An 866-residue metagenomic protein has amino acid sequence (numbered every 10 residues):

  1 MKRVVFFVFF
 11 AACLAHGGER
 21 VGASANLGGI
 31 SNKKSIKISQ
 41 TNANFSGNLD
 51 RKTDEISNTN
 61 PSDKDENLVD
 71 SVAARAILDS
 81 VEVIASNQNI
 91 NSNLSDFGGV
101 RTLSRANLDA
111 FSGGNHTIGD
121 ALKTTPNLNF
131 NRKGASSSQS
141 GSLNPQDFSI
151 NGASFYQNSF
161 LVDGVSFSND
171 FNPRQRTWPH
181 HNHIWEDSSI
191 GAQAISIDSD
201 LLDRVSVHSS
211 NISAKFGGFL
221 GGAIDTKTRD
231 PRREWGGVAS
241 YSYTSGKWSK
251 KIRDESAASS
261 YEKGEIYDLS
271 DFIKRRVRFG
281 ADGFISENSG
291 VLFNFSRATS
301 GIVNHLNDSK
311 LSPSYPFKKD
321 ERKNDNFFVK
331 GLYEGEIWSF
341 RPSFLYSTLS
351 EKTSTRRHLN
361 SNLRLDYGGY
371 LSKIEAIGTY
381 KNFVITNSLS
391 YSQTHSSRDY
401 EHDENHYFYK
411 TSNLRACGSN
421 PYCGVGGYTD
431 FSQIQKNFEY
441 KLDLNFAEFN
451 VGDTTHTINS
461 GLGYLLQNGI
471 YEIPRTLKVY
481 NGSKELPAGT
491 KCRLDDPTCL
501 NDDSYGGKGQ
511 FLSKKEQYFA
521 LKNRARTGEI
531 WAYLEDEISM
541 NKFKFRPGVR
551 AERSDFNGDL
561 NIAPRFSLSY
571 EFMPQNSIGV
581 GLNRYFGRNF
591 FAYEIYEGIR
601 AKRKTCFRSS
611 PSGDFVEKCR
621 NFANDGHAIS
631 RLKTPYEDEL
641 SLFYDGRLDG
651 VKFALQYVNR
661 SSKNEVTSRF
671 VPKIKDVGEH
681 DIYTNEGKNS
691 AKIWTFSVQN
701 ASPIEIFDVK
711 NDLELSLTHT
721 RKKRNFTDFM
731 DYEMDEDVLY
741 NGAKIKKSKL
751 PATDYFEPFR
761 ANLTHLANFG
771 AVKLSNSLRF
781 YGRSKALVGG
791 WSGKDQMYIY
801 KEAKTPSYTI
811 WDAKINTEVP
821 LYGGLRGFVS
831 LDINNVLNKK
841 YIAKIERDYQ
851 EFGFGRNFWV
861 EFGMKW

Functional and structural regions predicted by a protein language model:
R51, I56, N60-S71, E82 (+3 more regions): Periplasmic N-terminal accessory/gating domains of Gram-negative outer-membrane beta-barrel systems
K64, S539-K542, A654-S792: Gram-negative outer-membrane beta-barrel transporters
A74, I197, A214-F216, P231-G237 (+11 more regions): Short loop/turn motifs that connect adjacent beta-strands in outer-membrane beta-barrel proteins
F148-S149, G191-S196, R204-V207, F219-Y243 (+1 more regions): N-terminal periplasmic accessory domains that precede and gate Gram-negative outer-membrane beta-barrel machines
Y267-E351, R364-T386, P564: Transmembrane beta-barrel wall of Gram-negative outer-membrane proteins
G331-L349, Y367-N557, I693-T718: Face-selective signature of the C-terminal outer-membrane beta-barrel domain
Q435-N437, D453-N459, G463-Q467, A520-K652 (+1 more regions): Structural signature of Gram-negative outer-membrane beta-barrels, strongest in the C-terminal barrel of TonB-dependent
K663-N664, S668, F780-K794, I810 (+1 more regions): C-terminal beta-signal and adjacent terminal beta-strands/loops of Gram-negative outer-membrane beta-barrel proteins
